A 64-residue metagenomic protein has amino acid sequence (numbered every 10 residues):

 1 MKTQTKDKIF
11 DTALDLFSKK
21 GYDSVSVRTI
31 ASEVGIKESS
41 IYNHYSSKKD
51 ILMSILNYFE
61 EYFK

Functional and structural regions predicted by a protein language model:
Q4-T5, I36: The short coil/loop that forms the "turn" connecting the two helices of the helix-turn-helix
K8-D15, K19, E33, D50-K64: Alpha-helical structural segments
I9, I30, I41: Conserved hydrophobic/aromatic packing and binding residues within compact polymer-binding modules
L16-V25, T29, Y45: Short helix/strand-capping hinge loops at secondary-structure junctions that flank key functional elements
G35-Y45: Short hydrophobic/aromatic patch on the recognition helix
